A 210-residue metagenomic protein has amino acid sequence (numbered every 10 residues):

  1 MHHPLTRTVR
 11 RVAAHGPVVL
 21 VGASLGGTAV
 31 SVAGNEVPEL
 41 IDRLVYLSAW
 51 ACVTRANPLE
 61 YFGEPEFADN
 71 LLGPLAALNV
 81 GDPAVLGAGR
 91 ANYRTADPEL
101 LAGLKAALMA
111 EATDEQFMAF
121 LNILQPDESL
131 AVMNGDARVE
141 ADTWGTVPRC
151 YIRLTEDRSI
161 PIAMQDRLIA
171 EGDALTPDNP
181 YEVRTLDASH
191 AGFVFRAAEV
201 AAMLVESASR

Functional and structural regions predicted by a protein language model:
H2-V18: Conserved acidic catalytic loop of the alpha/beta-hydrolase fold
R11-G16, V37-E39, S207-R210: Glycine-rich phosphate-binding loop signature in dinucleotide/nucleotide-binding domains
V18-G27, L154: Conserved alpha/beta-hydrolase "nucleophile elbow" surrounding the catalytic nucleophile
A29-A33: Hydrolases whose catalytic domains are alpha/beta-hydrolase-1, hotdog thioesterase, or metallo-beta-lactamase-like
N35, L40-I41, V45-G89, A131-D136: Flexible "cap/lid" loop of the alpha/beta hydrolase fold
E115-M118, N122-F193: Conserved serine/cysteine hydrolase catalytic core
G192-A208: Post-His helix in hydrolase/transferase enzymes
